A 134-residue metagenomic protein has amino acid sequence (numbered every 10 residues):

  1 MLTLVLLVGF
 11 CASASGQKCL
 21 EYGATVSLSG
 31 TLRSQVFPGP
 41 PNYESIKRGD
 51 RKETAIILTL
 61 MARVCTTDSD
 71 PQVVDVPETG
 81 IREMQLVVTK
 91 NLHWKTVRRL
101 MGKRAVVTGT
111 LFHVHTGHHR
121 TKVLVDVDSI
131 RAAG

Functional and structural regions predicted by a protein language model:
M1-G9: Bacterial N-terminal signal peptides
A14-G16: Boundary at the C-terminal end of the N-terminal hydrophobic targeting segment
G23-T54, M61-T66, G109: Structural detector for short beta-strands of small beta-barrel domains
E53-A55, I81, R104: Extracytoplasmic
L58, H115-G134: OB-fold/S1-family single-stranded nucleic acid-binding modules
A62-V73, G134: Short, surface-exposed beta-strand/loop "edge" segments at domain boundaries and coil↔beta transitions
S69-T96: Beta-strand/loop nucleic-acid-binding surfaces
L92-V107: Short nucleic-acid-contacting surface segments enriched for D/E, G, S/T with interspersed K/R
